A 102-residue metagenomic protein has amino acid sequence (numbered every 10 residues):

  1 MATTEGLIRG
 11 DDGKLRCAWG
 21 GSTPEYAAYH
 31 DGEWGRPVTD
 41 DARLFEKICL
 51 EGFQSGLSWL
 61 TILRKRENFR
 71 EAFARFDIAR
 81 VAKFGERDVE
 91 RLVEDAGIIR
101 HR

Functional and structural regions predicted by a protein language model:
M1-R102: HhH-family (HhH-GPD) DNA N-glycosylase catalytic core used in base-excision repair
